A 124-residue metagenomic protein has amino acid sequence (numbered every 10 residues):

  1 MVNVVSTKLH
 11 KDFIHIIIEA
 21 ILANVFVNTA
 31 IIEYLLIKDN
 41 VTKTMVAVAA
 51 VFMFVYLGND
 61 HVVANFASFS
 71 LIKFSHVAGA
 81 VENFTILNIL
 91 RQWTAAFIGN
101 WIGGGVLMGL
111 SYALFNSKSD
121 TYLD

Functional and structural regions predicted by a protein language model:
M1-D124: Alpha-helical transmembrane segments and their helix-helix packing motifs
